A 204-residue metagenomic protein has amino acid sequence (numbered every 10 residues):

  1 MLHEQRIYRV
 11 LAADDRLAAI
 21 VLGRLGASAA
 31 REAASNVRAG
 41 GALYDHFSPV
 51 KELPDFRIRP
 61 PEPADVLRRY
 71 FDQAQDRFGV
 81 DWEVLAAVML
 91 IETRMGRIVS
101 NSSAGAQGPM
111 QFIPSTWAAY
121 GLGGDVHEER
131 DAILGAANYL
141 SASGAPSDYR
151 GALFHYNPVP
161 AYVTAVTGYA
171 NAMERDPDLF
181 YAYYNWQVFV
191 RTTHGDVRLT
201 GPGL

Functional and structural regions predicted by a protein language model:
M1-Q73, P160, G168-L204: Cell-wall glycan-active module
I7-V10, D14, R77, I91-R94 (+3 more regions): Amphipathic alpha-helical interaction surfaces
R16-I20, G79-A87, S100, A145-Y156 (+1 more regions): Surface-exposed patches in mature extracellular/periplasmic domains of secreted proteins
S48-S103, G121: Glycine- and small hydrophobic-enriched segments that form the cores of compact globular domains
D65-R77, E83, P109, P114-A170: Alpha-helical segment that forms one wall of the substrate-binding/catalytic cleft in peptidoglycan-active domains
I91-G96, T116-A118, P158-Y162, A172-M173 (+1 more regions): Solvent-exposed loop/turn segments at secondary-structure junctions within structured extracellular/periplasmic domains
